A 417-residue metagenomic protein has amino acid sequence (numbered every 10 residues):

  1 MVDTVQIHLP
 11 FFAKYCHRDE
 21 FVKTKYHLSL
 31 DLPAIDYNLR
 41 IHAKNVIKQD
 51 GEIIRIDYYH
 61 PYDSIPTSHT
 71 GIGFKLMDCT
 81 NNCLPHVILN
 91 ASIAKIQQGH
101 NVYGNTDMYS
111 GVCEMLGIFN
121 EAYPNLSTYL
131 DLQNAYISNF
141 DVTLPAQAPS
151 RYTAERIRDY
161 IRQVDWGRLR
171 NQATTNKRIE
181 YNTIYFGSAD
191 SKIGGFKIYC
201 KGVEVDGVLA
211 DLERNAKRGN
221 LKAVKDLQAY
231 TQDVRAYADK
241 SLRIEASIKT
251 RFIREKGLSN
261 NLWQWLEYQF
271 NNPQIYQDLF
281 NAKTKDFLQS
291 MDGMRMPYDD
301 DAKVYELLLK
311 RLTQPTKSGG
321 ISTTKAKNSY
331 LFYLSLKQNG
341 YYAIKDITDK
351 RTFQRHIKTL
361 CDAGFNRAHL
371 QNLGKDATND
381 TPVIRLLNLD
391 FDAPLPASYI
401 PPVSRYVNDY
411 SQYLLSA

Functional and structural regions predicted by a protein language model:
M1-I344, A363-A417: Structured, helix-rich domain cores that form ligand/interaction pockets
I347-T348: A short, basic/aromatic helix-end/turn motif that makes direct DNA contacts
R351: Key DNA-contact positions within bacterial/archaeal DNA-binding proteins
H356: Residues in the recognition helix of alpha-helical DNA-binding motifs
